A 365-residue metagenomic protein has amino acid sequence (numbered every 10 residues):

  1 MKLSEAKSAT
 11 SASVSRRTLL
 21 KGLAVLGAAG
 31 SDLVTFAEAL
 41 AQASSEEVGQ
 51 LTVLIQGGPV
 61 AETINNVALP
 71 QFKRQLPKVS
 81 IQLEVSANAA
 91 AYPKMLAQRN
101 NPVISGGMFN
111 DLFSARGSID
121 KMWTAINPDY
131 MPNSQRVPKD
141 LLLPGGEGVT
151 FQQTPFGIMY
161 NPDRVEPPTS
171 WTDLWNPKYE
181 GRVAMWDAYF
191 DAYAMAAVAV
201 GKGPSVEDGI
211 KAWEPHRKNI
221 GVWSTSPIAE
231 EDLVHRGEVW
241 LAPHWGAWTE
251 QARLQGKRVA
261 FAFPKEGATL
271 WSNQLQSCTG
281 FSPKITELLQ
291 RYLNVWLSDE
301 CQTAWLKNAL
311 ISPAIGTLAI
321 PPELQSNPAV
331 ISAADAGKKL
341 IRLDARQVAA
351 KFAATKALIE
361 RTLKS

Functional and structural regions predicted by a protein language model:
M1-S15, L26-D32: N-terminal secretory signal peptides
S13, L33-T52: C-terminal segment of N-terminal export signals and the immediately downstream linker at the start of the mature
A43-F113: Early extracytoplasmic/lumenal segment of secretory-pathway proteins
Q56-N65, A89, V103-E238, L270: Extracytoplasmic ligand-binding site segments that recognize negatively charged/polar headgroups
L112-S118, H235, W240-R258: A ligand-binding cleft/hinge motif common to bilobed small-molecule-binding domains
Q153-T154, K211-R217, Q255-T279: Periplasmic-binding protein-like
C278-K339: Mature extracytoplasmic/periplasmic domains
D335-S365: Conserved C-terminal helix/tail region of periplasmic/extracytoplasmic solute-binding proteins
